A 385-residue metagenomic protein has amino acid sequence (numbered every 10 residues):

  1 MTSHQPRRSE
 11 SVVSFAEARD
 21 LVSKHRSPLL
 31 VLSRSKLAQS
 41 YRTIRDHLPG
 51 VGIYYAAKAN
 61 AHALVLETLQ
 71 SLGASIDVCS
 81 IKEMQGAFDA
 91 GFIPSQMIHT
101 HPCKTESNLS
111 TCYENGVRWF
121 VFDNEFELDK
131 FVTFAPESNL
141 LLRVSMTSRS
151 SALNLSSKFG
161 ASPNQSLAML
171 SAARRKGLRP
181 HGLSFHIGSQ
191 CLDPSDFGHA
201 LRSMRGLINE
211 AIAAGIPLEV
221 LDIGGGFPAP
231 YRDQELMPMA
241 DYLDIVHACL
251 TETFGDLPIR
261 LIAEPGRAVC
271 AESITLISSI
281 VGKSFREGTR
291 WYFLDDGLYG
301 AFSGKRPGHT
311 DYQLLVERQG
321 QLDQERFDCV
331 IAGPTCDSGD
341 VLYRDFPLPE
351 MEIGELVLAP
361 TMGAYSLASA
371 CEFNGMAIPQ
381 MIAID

Functional and structural regions predicted by a protein language model:
M1-S138, R175, R179, A213 (+1 more regions): A charged N-terminal "starter" segment
K36, A59-A61, K82, C103-K104 (+6 more regions): Active-site-proximal loop/turn and secondary-structure-junction residues that shape catalytic pockets, frequently
L37, K58, S80, C112 (+6 more regions): Conserved, mostly hydrophobic/aromatic
G52-Y54, G73-S75, P94-I98, W119 (+6 more regions): Structural preference for beta-strand elements that scaffold enzyme active sites
A61-L64, G86, R149-S150, S189-D193 (+5 more regions): Flexible loop/turn segments at secondary-structure boundaries
L66, D89, L109-E114, F131-F134 (+6 more regions): Short acidic, glycine/serine/threonine-rich loops at helix termini
M146-K283, L348, N374: Active-site loop/helix belt of alpha/beta enzymes
I245, L257-D385: Charged (often Lys/Glu-rich) extended helix/loop segments that serve as interaction or gating elements
